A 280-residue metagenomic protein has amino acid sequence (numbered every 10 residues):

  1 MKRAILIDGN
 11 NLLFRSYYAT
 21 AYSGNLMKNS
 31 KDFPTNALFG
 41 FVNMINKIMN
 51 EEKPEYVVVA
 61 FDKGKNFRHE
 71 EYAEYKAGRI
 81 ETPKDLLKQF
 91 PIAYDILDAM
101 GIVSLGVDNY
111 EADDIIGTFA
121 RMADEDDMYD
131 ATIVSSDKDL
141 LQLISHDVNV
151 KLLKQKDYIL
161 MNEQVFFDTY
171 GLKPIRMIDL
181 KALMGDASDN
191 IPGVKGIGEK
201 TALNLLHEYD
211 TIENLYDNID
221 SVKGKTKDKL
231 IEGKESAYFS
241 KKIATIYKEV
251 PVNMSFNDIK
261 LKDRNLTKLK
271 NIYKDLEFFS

Functional and structural regions predicted by a protein language model:
M1-A131, K138-L160, A237-F239, T245-N253 (+1 more regions): Noncatalytic, basic helical substrate-engagement surface that gates or grips nucleic-acid strands
P54-V58, I102, E125-M128, H146-N149 (+1 more regions): Non-catalytic nucleic-acid-binding/docking modules located in mid-to-C-terminal regions of nucleic-acid enzymes
